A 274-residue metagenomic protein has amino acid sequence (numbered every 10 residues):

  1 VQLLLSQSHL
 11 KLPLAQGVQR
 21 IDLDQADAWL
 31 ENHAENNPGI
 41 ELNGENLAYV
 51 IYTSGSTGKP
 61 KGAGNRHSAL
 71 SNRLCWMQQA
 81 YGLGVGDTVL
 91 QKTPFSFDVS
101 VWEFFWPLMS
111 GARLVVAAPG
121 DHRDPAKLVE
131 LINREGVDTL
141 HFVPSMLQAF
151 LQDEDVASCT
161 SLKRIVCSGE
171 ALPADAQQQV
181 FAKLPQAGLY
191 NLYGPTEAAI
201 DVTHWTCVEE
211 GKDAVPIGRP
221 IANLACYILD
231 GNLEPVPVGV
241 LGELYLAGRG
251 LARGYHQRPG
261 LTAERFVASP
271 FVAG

Functional and structural regions predicted by a protein language model:
V1-S71, C75, Q79-V85, P107 (+5 more regions): Carrier-protein-dependent adenylate-forming modules in NRPS/ANL systems
Q2-I40, L70, A174, A182-N191 (+1 more regions): AMP-dependent adenylate-forming
L5-L10, D24, T93, P119-G120 (+2 more regions): Structural motif
G39, A126-V129, V156: Short hydrophobic/charged patches on amphipathic alpha-helices used for structural packing and interfaces
L47, T93-F97, G120, T196 (+1 more regions): Conserved AMP-binding
K61-L90, D98-D138, W205: Conserved AMP-binding/adenylation subdomain of ANL enzymes
M109-A112, V137-H141, L151-P216, A222-A225: Gly/Ser/Thr-rich phosphate-binding loop
